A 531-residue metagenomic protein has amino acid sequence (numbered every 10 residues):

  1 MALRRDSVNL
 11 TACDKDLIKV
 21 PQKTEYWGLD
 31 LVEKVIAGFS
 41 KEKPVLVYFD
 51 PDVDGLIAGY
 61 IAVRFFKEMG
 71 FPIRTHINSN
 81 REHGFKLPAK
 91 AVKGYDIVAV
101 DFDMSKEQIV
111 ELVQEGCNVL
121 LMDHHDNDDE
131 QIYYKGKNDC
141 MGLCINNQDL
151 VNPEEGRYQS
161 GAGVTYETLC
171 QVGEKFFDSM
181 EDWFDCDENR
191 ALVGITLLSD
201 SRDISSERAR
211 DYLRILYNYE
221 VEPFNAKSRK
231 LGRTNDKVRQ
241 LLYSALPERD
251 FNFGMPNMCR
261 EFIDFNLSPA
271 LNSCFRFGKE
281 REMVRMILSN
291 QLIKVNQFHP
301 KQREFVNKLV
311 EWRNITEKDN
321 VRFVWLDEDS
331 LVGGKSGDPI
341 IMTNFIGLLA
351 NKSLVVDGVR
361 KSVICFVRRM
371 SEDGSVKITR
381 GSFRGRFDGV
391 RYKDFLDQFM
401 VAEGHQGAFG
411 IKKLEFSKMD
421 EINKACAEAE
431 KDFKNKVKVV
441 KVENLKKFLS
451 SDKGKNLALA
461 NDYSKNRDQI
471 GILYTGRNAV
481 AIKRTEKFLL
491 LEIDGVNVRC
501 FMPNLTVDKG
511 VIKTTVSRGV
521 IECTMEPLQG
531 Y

Functional and structural regions predicted by a protein language model:
M1-V98, E111-C117, K137-C140, G173-G454 (+1 more regions): Hydrophobic helix-and-loop "lid/oligomerization" segment in the mid-to-C-terminal part of catalytic domains
H83, H124-H125, N147, H405-G407 (+1 more regions): Histidine-centered active-site/metal-ligand motif
I97-V113, V119-F176, C186-V193, R202: Conserved phosphate-handling catalytic cores of large alpha/beta enzymes
F298-R303, N497-R499, P503, C523: Regulatory modules associated with amino-acid/nitrogen control
E328, S382-D388, I493-V496, T524-G530: Secondary-structure transition/turn motif
K455-L457, N461-K487, K509-T514: Structural detector for short beta-strands of small beta-barrel domains
F488-D508: Beta-strand/loop nucleic-acid-binding surfaces
V507-Q529: Flexible glycine-rich surface loops and low-complexity tracts that mediate binding to linear polymers
